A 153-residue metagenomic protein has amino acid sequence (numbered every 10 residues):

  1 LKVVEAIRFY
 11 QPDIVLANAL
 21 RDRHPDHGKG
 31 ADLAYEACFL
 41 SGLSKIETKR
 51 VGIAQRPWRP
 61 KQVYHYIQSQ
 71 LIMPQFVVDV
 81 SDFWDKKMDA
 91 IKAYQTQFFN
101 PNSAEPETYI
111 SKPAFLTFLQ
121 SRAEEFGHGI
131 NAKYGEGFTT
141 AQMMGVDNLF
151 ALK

Functional and structural regions predicted by a protein language model:
L1-K153: Metal-dependent de-N-acetylase/amidase catalytic core
